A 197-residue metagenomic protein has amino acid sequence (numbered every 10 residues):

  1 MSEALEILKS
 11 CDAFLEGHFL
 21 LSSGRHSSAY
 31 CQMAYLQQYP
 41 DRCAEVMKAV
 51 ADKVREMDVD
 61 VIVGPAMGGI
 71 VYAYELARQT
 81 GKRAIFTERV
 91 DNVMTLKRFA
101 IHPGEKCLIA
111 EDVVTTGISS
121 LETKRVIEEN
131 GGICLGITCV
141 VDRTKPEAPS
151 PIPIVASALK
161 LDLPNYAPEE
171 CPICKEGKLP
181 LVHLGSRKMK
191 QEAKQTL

Functional and structural regions predicted by a protein language model:
M1-L197: PRPP-associated nucleotide enzymes
